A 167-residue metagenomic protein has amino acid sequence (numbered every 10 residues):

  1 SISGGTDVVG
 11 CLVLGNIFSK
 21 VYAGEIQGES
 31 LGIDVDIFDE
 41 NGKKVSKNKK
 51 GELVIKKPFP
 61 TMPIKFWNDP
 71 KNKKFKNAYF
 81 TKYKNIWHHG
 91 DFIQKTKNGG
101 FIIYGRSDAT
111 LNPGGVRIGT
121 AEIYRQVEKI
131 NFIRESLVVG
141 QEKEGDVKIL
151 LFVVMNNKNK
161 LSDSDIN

Functional and structural regions predicted by a protein language model:
S1-I2, T6-G100, S107-T110: Conserved AMP-binding/adenylate-forming
F59, N85, G90-N167: AMP-binding/adenylate-forming catalytic core of the ANL superfamily
